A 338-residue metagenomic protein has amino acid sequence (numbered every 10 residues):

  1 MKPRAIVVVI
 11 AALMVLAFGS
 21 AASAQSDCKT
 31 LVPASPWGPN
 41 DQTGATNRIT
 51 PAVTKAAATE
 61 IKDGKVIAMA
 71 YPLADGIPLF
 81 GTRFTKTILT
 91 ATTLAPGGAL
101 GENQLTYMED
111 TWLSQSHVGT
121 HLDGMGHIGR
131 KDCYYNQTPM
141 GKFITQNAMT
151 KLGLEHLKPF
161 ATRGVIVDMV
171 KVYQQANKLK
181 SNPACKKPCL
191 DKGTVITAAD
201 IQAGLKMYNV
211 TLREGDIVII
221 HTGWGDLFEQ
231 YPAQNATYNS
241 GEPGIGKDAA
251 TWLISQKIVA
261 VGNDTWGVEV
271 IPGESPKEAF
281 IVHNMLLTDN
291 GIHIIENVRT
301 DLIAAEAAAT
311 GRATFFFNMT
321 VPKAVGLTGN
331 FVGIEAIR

Functional and structural regions predicted by a protein language model:
M1-A5: Positively charged n-region of N-terminal signal peptides that target proteins for export
V8-A17: Bacterial N-terminal signal peptides
G19-A21: N-terminal signal peptide c-region/cleavage motif recognized by signal peptidases
Q25-R338: Active-/binding-site microenvironments in catalytic and ligand-binding cores
